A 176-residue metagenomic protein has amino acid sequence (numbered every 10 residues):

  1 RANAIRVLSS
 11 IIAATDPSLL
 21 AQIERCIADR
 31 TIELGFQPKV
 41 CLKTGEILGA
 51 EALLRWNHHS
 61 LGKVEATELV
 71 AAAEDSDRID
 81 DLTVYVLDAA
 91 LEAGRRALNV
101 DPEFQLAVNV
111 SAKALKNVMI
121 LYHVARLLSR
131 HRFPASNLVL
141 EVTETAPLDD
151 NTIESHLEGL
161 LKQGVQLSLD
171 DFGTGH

Functional and structural regions predicted by a protein language model:
R1-L8: Regulatory sensory/coupling modules that transmit signals to nucleotide-handling catalytic cores
L8-A72, N109, E141, L169: Active-site core of bacterial EAL-family cyclic-dinucleotide phosphodiesterase domains
S10, V110-L115, E144-P147: Short histidine/acidic/glycine/proline-rich micro-motifs that form metal- and phosphate-coordinating active-site loops
S18, Y85-V110, R126-N137, Q163: Helix C-cap/alpha-to-beta connector motif
K39-C41, H58, A97, A114-N117: Sensor-regulatory modules in signal-transduction proteins
G49, L127-H176: The catalytic core of metal-dependent phosphodiesterases that act on cyclic dinucleotides
T67, V84-R95, V118-R130, N151-E154 (+1 more regions): Amphipathic, non-transmembrane alpha-helical secondary structure
D77-R78: Catalytic-site/binding-pocket detector for metal-dependent nucleotidyl cyclases and the c-di-GMP signaling machinery
